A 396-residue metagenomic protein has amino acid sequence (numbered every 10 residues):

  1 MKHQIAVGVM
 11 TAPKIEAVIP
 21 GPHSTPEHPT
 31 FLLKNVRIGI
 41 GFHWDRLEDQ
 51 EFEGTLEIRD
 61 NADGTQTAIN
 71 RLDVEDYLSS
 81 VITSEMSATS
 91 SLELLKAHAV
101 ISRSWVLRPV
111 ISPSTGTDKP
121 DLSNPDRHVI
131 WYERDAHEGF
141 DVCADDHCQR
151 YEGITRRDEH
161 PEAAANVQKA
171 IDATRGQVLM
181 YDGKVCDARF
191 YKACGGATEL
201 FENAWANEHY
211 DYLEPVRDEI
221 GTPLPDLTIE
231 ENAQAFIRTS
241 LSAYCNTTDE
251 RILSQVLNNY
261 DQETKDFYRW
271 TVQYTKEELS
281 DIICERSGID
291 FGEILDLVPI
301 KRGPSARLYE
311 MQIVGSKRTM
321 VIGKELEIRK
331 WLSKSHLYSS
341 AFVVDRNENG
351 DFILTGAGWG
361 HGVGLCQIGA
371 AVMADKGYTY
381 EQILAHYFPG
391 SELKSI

Functional and structural regions predicted by a protein language model:
M1-I396: Conserved, single-site charged/polar hotspot
